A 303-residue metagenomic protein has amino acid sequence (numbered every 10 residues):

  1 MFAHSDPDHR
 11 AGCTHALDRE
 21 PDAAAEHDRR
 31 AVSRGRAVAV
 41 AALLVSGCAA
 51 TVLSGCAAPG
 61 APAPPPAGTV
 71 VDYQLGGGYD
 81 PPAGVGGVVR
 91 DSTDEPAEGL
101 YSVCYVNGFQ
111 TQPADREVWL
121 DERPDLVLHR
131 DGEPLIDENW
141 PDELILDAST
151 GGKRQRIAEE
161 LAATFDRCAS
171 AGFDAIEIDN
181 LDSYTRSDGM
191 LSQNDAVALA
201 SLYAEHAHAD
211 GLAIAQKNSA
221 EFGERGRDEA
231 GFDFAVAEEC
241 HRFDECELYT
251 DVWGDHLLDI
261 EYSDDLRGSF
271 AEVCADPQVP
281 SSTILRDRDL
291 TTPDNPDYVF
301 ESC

Functional and structural regions predicted by a protein language model:
H4-H9, D18, D22, D28: Intrinsic-disorder-associated, low-complexity terminal segments enriched in Asp/Asn/His/Tyr and depleted of Lys/Arg
D8, L43, A49-T51, S269 (+1 more regions): Disulfide-bonded cysteine motifs in exported proteins
A11-C13, L17-D18, E224: Residue-level detector of alpha-helix boundary/anchor positions
C13, E20, R30-P59: Secretory targeting and sorting signals
T14-L17, T51, P82, E238-E239: N-terminal targeting/docking segments
P21, H27-R29, I178, D233: Intrinsic disorder/low-complexity segments enriched in polar/small residues
A57-C303: Glycan-processing catalytic domains of CAZymes
